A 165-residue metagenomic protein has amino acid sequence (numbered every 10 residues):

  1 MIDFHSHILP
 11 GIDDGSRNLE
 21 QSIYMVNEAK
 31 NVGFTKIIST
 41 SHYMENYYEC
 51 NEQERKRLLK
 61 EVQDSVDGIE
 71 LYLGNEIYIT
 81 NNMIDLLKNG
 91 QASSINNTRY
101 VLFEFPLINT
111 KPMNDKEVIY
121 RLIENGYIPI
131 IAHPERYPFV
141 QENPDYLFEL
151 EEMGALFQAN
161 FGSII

Functional and structural regions predicted by a protein language model:
M1-I69, F148: An N-terminally biased module of ancient metal coordination in phosphate/nucleic-acid-related enzymes
S6, H42-Y43, E76-I77, P134 (+1 more regions): Active-site metal-binding loops of divalent metal-dependent hydrolases
D14, Y47, T110, P138 (+1 more regions): Glycine-/small-residue-rich active-site loops that bind phosphorylated ligands and cofactors
C50-A159: Extended substrate/RNA-proximal surfaces in nucleic-acid metabolism proteins
